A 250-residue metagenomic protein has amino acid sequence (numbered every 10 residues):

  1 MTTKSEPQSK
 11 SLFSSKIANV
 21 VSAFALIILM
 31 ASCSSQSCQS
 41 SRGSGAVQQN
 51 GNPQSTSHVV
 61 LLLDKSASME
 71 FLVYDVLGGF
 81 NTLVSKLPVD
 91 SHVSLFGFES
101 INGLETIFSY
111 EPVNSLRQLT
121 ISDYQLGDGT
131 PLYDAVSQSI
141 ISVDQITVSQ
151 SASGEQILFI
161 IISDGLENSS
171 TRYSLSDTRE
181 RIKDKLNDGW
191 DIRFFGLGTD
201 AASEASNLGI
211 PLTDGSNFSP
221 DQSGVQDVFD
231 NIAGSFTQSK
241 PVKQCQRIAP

Functional and structural regions predicted by a protein language model:
M1-S14: N-terminal secretory signal peptides that target proteins for export/translocation
N19: Function-determining sites in protein domains
S22-A31: Bacterial N-terminal signal peptides
C33-P250: Acidic, low-complexity intrinsically disordered regions
